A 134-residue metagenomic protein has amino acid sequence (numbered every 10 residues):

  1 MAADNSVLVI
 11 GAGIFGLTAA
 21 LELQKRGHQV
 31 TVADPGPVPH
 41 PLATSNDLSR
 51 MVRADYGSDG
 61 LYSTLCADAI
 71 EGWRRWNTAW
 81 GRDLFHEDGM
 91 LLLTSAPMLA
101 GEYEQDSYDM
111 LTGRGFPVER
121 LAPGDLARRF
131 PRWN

Functional and structural regions predicted by a protein language model:
M1-A2, F85: Short, flexible hinge/linker loops that cap or flank conserved catalytic cores
A2-D4, E22-R26, S63-A67, L99: N-terminal start-of-chain detector that recognizes signal peptides and the immediate post-cleavage beginning
A2-L8, F15, H40-L48: Accessory recognition modules or surfaces
N5-V32: N-terminal Rossmann-like FAD-binding beta1-loop-alpha1 element of flavoenzymes
F15-A20, H40, M51-R53, L93: Short, electropositive, low-hydrophobicity segments enriched in small/polar residues
Q24-N46: Glycine-rich FAD pyrophosphate-binding loop
S49-R129: Dinucleotide-binding Rossmann-like beta1-alpha1 core, especially the glycine-rich loop that anchors the ADP
P131-N134: Short, intrinsically disordered, charge-balanced linker/junction segments flanking boundaries in proteins
